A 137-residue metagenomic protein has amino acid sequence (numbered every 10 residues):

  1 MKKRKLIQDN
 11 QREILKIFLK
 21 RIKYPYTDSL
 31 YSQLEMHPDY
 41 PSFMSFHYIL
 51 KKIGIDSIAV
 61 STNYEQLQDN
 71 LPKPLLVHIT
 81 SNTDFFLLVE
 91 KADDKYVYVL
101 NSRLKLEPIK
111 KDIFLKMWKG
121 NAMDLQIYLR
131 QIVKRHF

Functional and structural regions predicted by a protein language model:
M1-A59: Cysteine-nucleophile protease catalytic domains, especially the papain-like/related folds used in DUB/UBL proteases
I7, Q11-L19, L34-P41, D69-F137: Noncatalytic regulatory segments and standalone regulatory/sensor domains
T27, T62, T80-T83: Residue-identity detector for threonine
I58-P72: A short, surface-exposed loop/turn module that caps and links secondary-structure elements
